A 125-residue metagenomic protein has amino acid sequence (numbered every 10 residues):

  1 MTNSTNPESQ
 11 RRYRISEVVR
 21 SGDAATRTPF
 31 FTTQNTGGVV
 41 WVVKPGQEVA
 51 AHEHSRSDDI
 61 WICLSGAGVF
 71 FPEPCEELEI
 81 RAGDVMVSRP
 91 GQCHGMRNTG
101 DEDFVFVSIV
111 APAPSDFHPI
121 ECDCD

Functional and structural regions predicted by a protein language model:
M1-V39, A50, E121-D125: A short, N-terminal "cap"/entry segment at the start of jelly-roll beta-barrel domains of the cupin/DSBH fold
T28-T32, V40-W41, V49-H54, P72 (+2 more regions): Short histidine-centered beta-strand/loop micro-motifs that create catalytic or ligand/metal-coordination sites
Q34-T36, K44-Q47, A67-V69, P112-D116: Short, charged/polar surface micro-motifs in flexible loops or helix N-caps
N35-G37, S57, D103-F104: A structure-centric signal for secondary-structure junctions around beta-strands
D58-A82, Q92: A short beta-strand-loop-beta hairpin characteristic of the jelly-roll/cupin
E73, P119-I120: Short, well-ordered secondary-structure micro-motifs
E77, A82, P90-D116: Ligand-binding loop in jelly-roll beta-barrel domains
